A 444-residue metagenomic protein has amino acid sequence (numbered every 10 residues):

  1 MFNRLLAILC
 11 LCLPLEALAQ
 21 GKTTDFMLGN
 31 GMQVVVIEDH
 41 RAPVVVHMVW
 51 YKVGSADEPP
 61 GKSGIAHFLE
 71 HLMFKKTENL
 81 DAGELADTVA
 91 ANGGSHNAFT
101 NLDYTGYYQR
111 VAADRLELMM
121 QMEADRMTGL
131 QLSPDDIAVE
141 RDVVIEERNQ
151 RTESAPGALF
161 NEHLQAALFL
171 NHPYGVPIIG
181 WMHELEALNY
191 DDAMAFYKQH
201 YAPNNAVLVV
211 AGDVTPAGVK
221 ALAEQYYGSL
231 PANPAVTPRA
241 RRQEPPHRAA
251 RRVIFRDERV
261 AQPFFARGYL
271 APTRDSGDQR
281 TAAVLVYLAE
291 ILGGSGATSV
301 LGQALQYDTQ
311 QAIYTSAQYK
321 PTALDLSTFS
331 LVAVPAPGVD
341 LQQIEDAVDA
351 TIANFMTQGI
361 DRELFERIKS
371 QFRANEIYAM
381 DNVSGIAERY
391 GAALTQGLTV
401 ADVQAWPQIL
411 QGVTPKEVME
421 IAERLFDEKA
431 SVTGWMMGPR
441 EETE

Functional and structural regions predicted by a protein language model:
L5-E16: Bacterial N-terminal signal peptides
A17-S55, N79-D114, R151-N205, S229-D275 (+6 more regions): Non-catalytic beta-strand/loop surface segments
G54-P59, G129, P216-A217, T273-D278 (+2 more regions): Short beta-strands and strand-coil junctions in structured, solvent-facing domains, enriched
P60, E117-M120, A221, S276-T281 (+1 more regions): Solvent-exposed, non-transmembrane alpha-helical starts
S63-T77: Active-site SXXK
A124-P134, Y226-P234, D349-I360: A common structural junction motif
M356, I368, L398-Q404, A422: C-terminal soluble interaction/assembly domains
